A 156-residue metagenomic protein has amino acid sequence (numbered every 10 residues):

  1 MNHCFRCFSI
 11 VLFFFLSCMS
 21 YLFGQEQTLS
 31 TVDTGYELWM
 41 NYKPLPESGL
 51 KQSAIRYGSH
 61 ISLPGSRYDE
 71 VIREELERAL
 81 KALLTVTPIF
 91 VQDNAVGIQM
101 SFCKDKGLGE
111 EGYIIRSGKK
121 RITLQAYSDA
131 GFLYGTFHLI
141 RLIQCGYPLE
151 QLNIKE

Functional and structural regions predicted by a protein language model:
M1, M19, F23-Q25, G97: Intrinsically disordered, low-complexity regions enriched for glutamine and histidine
M1-C7: N-terminal secretory signal peptides that target proteins for export/translocation
S9-Y21: Bacterial N-terminal signal peptides
Q25-E156: Contiguous, structured surface segment used for ligand recognition
